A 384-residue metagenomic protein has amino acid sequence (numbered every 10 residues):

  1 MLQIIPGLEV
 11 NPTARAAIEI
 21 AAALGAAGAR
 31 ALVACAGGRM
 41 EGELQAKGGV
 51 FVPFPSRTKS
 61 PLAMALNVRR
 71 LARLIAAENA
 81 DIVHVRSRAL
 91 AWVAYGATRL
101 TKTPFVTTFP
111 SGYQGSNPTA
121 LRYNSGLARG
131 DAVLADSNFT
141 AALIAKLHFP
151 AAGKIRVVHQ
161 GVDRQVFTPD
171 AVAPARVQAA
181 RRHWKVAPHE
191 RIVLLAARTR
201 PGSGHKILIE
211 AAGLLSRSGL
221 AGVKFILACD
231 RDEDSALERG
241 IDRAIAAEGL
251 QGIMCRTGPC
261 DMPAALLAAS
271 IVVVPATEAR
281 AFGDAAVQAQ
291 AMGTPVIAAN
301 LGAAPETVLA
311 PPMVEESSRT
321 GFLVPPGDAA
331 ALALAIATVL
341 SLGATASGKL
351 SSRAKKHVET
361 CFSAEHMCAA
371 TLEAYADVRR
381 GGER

Functional and structural regions predicted by a protein language model:
N11-A22, R191, R200-L214, A330: A conserved mid-protein helix/loop that constitutes part of the nucleotide-sugar donor-binding site
V85-A91, F109: Short His-centered aromatic/hydrophobic patch
R99, F105-A135, A142: A conserved, positively charged/aromatic
G130-V157, V162-V166: A short, active-site helix/loop in glycosyltransferases that binds the activated sugar's phosphate group
E238-G258: Nucleotide-activated donor-binding/catalytic signature segment of Leloir-type glycosyltransferases, i.e., the conserved
L267-A281, T294: Acidic donor-binding loop of glycosyltransferase active sites
P295-A298, P305-V308, E315: Short hydrophobic beta-strand element within catalytic cores of glycosyltransferases and related nucleotide-activated
L309-A329, V339-A344: Conserved acidic donor-binding segment of nucleotide-sugar-dependent glycosyltransferases
